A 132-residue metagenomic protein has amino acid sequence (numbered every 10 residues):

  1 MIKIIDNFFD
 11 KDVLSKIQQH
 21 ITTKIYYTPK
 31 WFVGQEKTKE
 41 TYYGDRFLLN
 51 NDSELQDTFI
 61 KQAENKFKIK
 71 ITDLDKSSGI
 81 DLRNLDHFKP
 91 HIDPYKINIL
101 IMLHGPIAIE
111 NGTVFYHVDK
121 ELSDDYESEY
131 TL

Functional and structural regions predicted by a protein language model:
M1-D73, L85-H87: Non-heme Fe(II)/2-oxoglutarate
F67-I80, I109: A short coil-to-beta-strand element that immediately follows conserved catalytic motifs
I80-L132: Catalytic core of non-heme Fe(II) oxygenases with the double-stranded beta-helix
